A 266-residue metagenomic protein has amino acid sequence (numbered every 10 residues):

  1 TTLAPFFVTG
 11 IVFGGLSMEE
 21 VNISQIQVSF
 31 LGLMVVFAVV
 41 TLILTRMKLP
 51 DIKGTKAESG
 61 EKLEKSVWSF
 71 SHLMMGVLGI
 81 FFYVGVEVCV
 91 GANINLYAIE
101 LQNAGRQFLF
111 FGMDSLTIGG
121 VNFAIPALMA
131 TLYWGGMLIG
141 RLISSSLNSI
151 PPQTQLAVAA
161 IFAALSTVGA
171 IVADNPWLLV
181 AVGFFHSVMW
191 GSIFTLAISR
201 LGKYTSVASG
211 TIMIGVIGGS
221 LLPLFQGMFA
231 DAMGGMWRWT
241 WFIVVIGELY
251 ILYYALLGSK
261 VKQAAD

Functional and structural regions predicted by a protein language model:
T1-F13, S209-P223: Glycine-rich segments within core transmembrane alpha-helices of 12-TM secondary carriers
T1-K48: Helix-loop-helix hairpin linking two adjacent transmembrane segments in secondary transporters
A4-T9, F13, S66-T131: Extracytoplasmic gate region of multi-pass secondary transporters
V12, M137-P152, A230: Helix-to-loop junctions at the C-terminal end of transmembrane segments in multipass secondary transporters
M18, R46-K65: Flexible cytoplasmic inter-helical loops of multi-pass small-molecule transporters
V39-R46, F242-D266: Multi-pass alpha-helical transporter architecture, strongest for 12-TM Major Facilitator/SLC carriers used
I150-I193: C-terminal transmembrane helical hairpin of 12-TM major facilitator-type secondary transporters
S187-T205: Intracellular juxtamembrane helix-capping segments at the cytosolic ends of symmetry-related transmembrane helices
